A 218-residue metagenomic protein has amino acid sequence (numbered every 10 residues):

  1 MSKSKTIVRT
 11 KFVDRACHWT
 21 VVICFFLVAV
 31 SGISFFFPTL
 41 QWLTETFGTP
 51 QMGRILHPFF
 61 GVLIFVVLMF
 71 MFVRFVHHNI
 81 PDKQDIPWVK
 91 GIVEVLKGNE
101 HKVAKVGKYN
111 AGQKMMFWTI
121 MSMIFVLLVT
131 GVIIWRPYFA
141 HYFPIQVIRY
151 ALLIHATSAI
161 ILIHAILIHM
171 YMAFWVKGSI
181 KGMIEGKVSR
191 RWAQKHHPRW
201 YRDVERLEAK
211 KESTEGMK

Functional and structural regions predicted by a protein language model:
M1-K218: Membrane-embedded alpha-helical bundles that constitute the cytochrome b-like, heme-associated redox core of multi-pass
